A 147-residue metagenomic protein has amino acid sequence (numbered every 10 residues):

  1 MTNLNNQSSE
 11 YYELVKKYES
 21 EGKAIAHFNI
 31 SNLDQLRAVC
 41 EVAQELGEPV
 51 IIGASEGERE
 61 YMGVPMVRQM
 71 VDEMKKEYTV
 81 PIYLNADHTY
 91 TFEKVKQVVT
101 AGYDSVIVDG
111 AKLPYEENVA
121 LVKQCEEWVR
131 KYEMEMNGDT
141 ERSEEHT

Functional and structural regions predicted by a protein language model:
M1-A26: N-terminal amphipathic alpha-helix/helix-capping segment at the start of soluble metabolic enzymes
N3, K23-A24, A54, R59-Y61 (+1 more regions): Glycine-rich tight-turn/loop motif centered on a GG-T
A24-N29, V50-A54, I82-D87, V106-V108 (+1 more regions): Hydrophobic faces of well-ordered beta-strands that scaffold small-molecule active sites in alpha/beta enzyme cores
H27-C40: N-terminal glycine-rich phosphate/pyrophosphate-binding loops that anchor nucleotide-derived ligands and cofactors
R37, E60-R68, H88-Q97, G110-M134: Active-site-adjacent beta->alpha loops and helix N-cap segments on the catalytic face of soluble alpha/beta enzymes
L46-V99: Active-site cofactor/substrate anionic-group-binding motifs, chiefly glycine- and Lys/Arg-rich phosphate-binding loops
E145-T147: Conserved small/polar residues in nucleotide/adenosyl-binding loops
